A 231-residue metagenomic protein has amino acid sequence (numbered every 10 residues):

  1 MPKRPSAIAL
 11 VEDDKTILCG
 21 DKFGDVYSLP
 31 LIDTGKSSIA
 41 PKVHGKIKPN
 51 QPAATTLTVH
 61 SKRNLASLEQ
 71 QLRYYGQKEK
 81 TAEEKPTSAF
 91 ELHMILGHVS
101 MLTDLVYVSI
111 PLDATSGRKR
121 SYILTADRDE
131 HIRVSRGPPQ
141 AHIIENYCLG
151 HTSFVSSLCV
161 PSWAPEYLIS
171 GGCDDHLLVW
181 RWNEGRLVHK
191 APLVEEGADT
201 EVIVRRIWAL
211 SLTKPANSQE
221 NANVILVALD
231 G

Functional and structural regions predicted by a protein language model:
M1, I39-P41, H93-G97, I144-G150 (+1 more regions): Short C-terminal beta-strands that terminate individual repeats in beta-propeller domains, predominantly WD40 blades
K3-L10, V99-T115, L149-P161, E196-V224: Canonical WD40 repeat/beta-propeller blade segments in eukaryotic WD-repeat proteins
D14, F23, P111-D113, K119-R120 (+4 more regions): Conserved loop/turn motif of beta-propeller repeat scaffolds
G20-F23, T125-D129, G171-D174, L229-D230: Conserved strand-to-loop turn within each blade of WD40 beta-propeller repeats
V26-P30, I132-G137, L177-W182: WD40-repeat beta-propellers
P30-L92, G97-H98: Fungal intrinsically disordered, low-complexity polar regions
T34, Q140-H142, G185: Short coil/turn linkers that define WD40 beta-propeller blade boundaries
